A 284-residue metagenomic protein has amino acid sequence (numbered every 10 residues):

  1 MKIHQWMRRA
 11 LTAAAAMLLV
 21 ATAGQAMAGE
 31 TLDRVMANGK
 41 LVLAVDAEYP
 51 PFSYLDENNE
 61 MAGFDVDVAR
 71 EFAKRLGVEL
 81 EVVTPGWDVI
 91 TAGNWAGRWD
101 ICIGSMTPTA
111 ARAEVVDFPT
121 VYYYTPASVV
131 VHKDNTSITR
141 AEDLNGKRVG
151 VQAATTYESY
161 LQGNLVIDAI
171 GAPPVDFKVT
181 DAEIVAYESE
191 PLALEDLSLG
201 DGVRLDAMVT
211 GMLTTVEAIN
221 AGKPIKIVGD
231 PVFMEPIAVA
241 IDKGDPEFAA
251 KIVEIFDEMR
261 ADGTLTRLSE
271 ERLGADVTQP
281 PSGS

Functional and structural regions predicted by a protein language model:
A28-S105, K251-I252, D262, E271: Extracytoplasmic small-molecule ligand-binding "clamshell" domains of the periplasmic binding protein/Venus flytrap
A47, Y123-V131, F177-V179, M212 (+2 more regions): Periplasmic-binding protein-like
D67-R75, N135, E142-T156, V216 (+1 more regions): Extended ligand-binding regions for polar small-molecule ligands
R70, K74, E79-D143, P231: Acidic, polar ligand-binding/catalytic clefts
R70-L76, Y157-A186, I219: Ligand-binding cleft/hinge of the Venus flytrap
E81-A92, T136-T139, V175-D196, E235: Short helix-initiation/N-cap motifs at beta->coil->alpha
V89, M106-E114, S159-D168, E195-F233: A ligand-binding cleft/hinge motif common to bilobed small-molecule-binding domains
H132-V149, N164, D168, A172-P173: Flexible hinge/capping segments at coil-to-helix
